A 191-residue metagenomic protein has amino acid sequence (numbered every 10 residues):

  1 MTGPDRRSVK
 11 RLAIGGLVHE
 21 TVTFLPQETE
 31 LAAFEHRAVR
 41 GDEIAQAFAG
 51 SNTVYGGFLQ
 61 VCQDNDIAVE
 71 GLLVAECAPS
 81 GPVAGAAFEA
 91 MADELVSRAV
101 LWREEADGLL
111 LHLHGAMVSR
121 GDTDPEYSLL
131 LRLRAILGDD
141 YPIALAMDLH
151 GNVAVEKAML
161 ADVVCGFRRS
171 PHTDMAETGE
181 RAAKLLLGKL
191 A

Functional and structural regions predicted by a protein language model:
T2-D64: N-terminal amphipathic/basic leader segments beginning at the initiator methionine
G3-V9, D66-A68, V100, E104-A106: …; additionally, a secondary subgroup of soluble metalloenzymes is captured
A13, L17-E20, F34, G85-A92 (+1 more regions): Active-site histidine-anchored catalytic micro-motif
T23-Q27, Q60-N65, R98-L101, H150-K157: Short, functional N-terminal and low-complexity linear motifs
L31-A32, V69-V74, Y127: A broad, low-specificity signal for short, low-complexity segments enriched in glycine/proline and polar/charged
H36-A45, L73-V83, H114-G115: Glycine-/proline-rich flexible loop or hinge segments
G50, V54, P79-V83, D148: A broadly tuned "polar low-complexity/structure-edge" signature
L59-V100: Low-complexity, highly charged intrinsically disordered N-terminal segments that act as targeting/localization
